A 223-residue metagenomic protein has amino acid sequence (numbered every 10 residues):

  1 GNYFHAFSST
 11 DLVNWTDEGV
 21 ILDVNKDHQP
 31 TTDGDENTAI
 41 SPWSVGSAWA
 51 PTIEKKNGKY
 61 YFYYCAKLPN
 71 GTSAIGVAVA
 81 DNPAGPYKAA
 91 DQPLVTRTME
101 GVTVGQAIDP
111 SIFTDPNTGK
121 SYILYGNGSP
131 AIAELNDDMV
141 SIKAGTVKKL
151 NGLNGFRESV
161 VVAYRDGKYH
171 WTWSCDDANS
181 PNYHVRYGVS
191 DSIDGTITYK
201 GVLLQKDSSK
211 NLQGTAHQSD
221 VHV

Functional and structural regions predicted by a protein language model:
G1-V223: Carbohydrate-active catalytic/glycan-binding domains of CAZyme proteins, especially the secreted or lumenal ectodomains
